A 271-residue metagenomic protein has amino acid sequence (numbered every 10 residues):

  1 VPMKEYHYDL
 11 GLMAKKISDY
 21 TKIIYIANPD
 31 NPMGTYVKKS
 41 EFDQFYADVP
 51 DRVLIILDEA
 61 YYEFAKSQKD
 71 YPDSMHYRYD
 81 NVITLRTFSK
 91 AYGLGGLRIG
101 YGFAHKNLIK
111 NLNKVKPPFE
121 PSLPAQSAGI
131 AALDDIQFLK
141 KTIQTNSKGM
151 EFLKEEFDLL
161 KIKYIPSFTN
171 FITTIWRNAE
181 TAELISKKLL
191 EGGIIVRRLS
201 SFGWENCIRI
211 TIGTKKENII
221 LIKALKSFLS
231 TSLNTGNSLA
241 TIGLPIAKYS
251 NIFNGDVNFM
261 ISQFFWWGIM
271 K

Functional and structural regions predicted by a protein language model:
V1, I23-P29, I55-E59, P166-F168: Short beta-strands and strand-loop turn motifs
V1-K4, L199: Short beta->alpha connector loops at strand-helix junctions that form conserved, small/polar/Pro-enriched
L10-Y20, P32-I55, E59-L94: Active-site pre-lysine segment of PLP-dependent enzymes
S40, K187-G192, R197, S201-N237: PLP-dependent enzyme catalytic core of the Aspartate aminotransferase-like
N81-I165: PLP-dependent aminotransferase class I/II
S147, L159-G192, I208, I212: Conserved PLP-binding catalytic core of the aspartate aminotransferase-like
S230-L244, K248-N254, N258-S262, W266-W267 (+1 more regions): Low-acidity, Ser/Thr- and Arg-rich intrinsically disordered low-complexity segments
